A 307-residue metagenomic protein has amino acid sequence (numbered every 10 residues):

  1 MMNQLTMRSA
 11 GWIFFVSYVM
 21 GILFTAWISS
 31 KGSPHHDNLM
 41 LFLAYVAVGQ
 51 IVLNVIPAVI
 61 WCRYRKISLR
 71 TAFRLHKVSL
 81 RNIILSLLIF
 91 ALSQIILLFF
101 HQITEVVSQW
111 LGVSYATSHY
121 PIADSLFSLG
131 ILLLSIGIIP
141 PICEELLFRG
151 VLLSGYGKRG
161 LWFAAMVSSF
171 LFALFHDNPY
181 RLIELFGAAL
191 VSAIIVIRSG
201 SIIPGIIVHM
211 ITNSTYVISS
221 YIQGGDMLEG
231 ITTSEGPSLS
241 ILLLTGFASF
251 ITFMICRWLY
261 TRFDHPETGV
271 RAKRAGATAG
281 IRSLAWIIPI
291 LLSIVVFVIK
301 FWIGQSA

Functional and structural regions predicted by a protein language model:
M2-V19, S68-L98, G236, T268-I294: Interfacial transmembrane-helix boundary/kink motif in multi-pass membrane proteins
A10, F42-V46, A72, I83 (+3 more regions): Alpha-helical transmembrane segments and their helix-entry boundary regions
F14-I22, A47-I51, V55, I83-L98 (+6 more regions): Alpha-helical transmembrane spans of integral membrane proteins, capturing the lipid-embedded, hydrophobic core of TM
S17-K31, I95-F99, V296-G304: Alpha-helical transmembrane segments of multi-pass membrane proteins
H35-Y45, Y120-L126, M227-L243: Membrane-interface segments at the starts/ends of alpha-helical transmembrane spans
N38, F42-L88, V106-Q109, T252-R274: Membrane-helix interface linkers and caps
M40-F42, R70-C143, V298-A307: Juxtamembrane helix-loop-helix connectors linking adjacent transmembrane helices in multi-pass membrane enzymes
L129-Q305: Transmembrane helix-loop-helix hairpins at the membrane interface of multi-pass integral membrane proteins
